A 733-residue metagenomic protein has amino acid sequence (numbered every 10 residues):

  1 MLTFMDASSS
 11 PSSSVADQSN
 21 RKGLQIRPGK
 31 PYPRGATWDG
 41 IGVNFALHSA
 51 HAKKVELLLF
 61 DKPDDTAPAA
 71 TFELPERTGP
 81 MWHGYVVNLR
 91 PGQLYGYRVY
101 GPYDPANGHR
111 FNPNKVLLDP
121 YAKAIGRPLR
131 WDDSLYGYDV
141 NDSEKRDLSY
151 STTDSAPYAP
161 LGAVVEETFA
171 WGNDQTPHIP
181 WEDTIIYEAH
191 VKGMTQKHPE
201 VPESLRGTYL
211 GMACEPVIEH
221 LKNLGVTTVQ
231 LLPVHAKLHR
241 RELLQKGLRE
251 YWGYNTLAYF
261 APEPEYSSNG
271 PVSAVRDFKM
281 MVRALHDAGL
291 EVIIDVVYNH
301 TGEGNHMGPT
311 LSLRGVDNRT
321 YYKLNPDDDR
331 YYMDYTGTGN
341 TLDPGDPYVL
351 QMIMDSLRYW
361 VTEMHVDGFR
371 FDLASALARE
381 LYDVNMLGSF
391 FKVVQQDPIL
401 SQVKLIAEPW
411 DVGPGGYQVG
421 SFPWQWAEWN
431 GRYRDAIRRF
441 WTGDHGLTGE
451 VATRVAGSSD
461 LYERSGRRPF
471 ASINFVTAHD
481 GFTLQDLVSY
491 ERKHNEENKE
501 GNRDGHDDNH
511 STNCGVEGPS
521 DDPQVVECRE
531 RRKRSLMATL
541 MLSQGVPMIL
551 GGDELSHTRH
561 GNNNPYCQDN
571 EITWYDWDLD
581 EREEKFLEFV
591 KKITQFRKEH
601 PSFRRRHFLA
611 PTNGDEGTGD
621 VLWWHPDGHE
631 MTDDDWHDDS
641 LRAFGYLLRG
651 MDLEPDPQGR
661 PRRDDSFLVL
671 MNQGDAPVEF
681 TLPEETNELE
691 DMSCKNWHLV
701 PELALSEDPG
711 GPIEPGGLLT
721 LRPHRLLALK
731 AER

Functional and structural regions predicted by a protein language model:
L2-Y187, K192, S520, V525-E530 (+3 more regions): Carbohydrate-interacting/catalytic domains
L47, Y97, A189, L231 (+9 more regions): Conserved, mostly hydrophobic/aromatic
A69-T71, P199-C214, Y490-N495, Q658 (+1 more regions): Short, polar loop/linker segments at the starts of domains and inter-domain junctions
V99-W171, R240-N255, A288, G308-Y335 (+1 more regions): Core domains of carbohydrate- and sulfate-ester-processing enzymes
D104-G108, T195-K197, K237-R241, H300-E303 (+5 more regions): Short catalytic/ligand-binding loop motif for oxyanion handling, primarily in non-cytosolic enzymes, centered on
S155, H190-V366, L373-Q396, L461: Substrate-binding/active-site clefts of carbohydrate-active enzymes
I185-Y187, V229, V292-I294, F369 (+2 more regions): Hydrophobic faces of well-ordered beta-strands that scaffold small-molecule active sites in alpha/beta enzyme cores
M386-G551, L555-S556, N564-Q568, P601-F608 (+5 more regions): Conserved alpha/beta catalytic core and glycan-binding cleft of carbohydrate-active enzymes
